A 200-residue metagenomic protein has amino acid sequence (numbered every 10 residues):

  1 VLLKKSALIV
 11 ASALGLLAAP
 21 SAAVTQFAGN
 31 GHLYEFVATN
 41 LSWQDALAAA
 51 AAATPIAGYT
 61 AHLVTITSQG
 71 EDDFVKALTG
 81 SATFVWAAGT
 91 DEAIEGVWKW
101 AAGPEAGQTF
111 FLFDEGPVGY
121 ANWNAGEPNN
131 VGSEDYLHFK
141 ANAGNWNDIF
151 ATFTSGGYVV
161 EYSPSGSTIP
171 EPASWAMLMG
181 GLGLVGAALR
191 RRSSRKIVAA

Functional and structural regions predicted by a protein language model:
V1-L3, A200: N-terminal secretory signal peptides that target proteins for export/translocation
L3-K4, E134, P170, L189-R191: Residue-level micro-sites within transmembrane alpha helices that shape and flank functional polar/acidic positions
K4-K5, K196: A general lysine-centric signal
A7-L8, F74, A199: Intrinsically disordered, low-complexity segments enriched in glycine/proline and serine/threonine
A7-T25, E161-L184, A188: Short, threonine-centered small-residue motifs that mark membrane-proximal processing/anchoring sites and TM-junction
A11, F27, E92, G103 (+2 more regions): Compositionally biased, low-complexity repeat tracts
A22-T168: Extracellular, disulfide-bonded carbohydrate-recognition/adhesion ectodomains, dominated by C-type lectin-like domains
A187-A200: C-terminal membrane-anchoring or membrane-association module
